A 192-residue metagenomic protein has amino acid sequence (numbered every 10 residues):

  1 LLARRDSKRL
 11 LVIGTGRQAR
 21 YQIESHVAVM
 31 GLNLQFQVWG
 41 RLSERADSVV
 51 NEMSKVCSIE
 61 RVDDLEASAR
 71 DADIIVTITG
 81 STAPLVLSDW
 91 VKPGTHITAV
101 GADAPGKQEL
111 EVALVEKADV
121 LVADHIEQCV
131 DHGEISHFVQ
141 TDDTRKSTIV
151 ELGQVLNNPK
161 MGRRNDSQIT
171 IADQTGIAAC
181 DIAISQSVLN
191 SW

Functional and structural regions predicted by a protein language model:
L2-R9, L32, K92-P93: Short helix-loop-beta connector
L10-L11, T170: Conserved beta-strand elements of the Class I
L11, Q35-Q37, E60: A structural signal for isolated positions on well-ordered beta-strands in alpha/beta enzyme cores
G14-G16: Glycine-rich Rossmann-fold phosphate-binding loop(s) that bind the pyrophosphate of adenine dinucleotide cofactors
A19-R20: N-terminal Rossmann-fold NAD(P) dinucleotide-binding loop
A28-M53: NAD(P)-binding Rossmann-fold cofactor-contacting core
V56-D143: Rossmann-like adenosine-cofactor binding region
A104-W192: Adenosine-phosphate binding glycine-rich loop
